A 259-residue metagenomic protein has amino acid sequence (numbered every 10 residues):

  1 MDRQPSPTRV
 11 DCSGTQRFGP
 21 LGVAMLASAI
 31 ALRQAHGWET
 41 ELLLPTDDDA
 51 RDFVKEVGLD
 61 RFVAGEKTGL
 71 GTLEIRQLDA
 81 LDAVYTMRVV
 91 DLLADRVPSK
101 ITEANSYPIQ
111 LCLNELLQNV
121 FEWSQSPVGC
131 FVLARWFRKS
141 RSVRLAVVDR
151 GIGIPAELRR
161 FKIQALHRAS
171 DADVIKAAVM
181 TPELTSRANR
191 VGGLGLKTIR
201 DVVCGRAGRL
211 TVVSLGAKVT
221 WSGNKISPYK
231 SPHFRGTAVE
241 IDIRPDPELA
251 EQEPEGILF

Functional and structural regions predicted by a protein language model:
M1-R3, A64, A165-H167, A177-F259: Flexible, glycine-/charge-rich segments associated with ATP-binding catalytic modules
M1-V63: Amphipathic alpha-helical interaction surfaces in cytosolic regulatory modules
P7, S140-S142, G236: A generic structural signal for beta-strand entry/edge sites
Q16-R17, D91-N114: Conserved short strand/loop->alpha-helix "switch" segment adjacent to the catalytic nucleotide/phosphoryl-transfer site
A27-A29, E103-K139, L196-V203: Conserved ATP-binding N-box helix of the HATPase_c
E39, D47-L93: Long, mid-chain structured domain cores
L73-T102, K162-L184, D201: Helix-loop-beta hinge of the Bergerat
V120-F161, S222-I226: ATP-lid-like helix-loop hinge signature
